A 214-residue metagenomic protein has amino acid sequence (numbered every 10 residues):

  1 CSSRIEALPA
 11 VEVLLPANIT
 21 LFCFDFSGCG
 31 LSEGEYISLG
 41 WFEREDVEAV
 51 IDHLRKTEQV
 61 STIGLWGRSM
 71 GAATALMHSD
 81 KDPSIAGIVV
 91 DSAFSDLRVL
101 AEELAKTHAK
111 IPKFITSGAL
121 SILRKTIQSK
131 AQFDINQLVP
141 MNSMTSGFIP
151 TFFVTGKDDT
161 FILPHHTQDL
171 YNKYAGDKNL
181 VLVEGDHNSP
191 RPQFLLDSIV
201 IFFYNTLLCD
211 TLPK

Functional and structural regions predicted by a protein language model:
C1-V13: The serine-hydrolase catalytic nucleophile loop
V11-E33: Conserved alpha/beta-hydrolase
I37-E58: Alpha/beta-hydrolase active-site loop
M77-F133, N142, L182: Hydrolase active-site cap/lid region
S146-F148, F153-T155, D159: Short beta-strand/loop motif that positions the catalytic acidic residue of the alpha/beta-hydrolase fold
T160-H166, P192: Conserved alpha/beta-hydrolase "acid-adjacent" motif
N172-P190: Catalytic histidine neighborhood in serine/cysteine hydrolases with alpha/beta-hydrolase-type architecture
Q193-K214: Catalytic active-site module of serine/aspartate enzymes centered on a nucleophile-bearing elbow/loop
